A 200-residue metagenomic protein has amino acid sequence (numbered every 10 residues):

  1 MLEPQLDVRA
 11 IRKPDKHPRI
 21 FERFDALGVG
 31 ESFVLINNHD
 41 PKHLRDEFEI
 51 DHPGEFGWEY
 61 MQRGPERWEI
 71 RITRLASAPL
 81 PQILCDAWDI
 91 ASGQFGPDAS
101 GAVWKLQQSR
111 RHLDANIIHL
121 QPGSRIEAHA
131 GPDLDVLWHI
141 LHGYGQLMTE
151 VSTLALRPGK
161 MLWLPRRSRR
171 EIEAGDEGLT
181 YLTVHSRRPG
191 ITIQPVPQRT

Functional and structural regions predicted by a protein language model:
M1-I83: Positively charged, polar, low-complexity stretches
T73-N116, E127-A128, P195-T200: A short, N-terminal "cap"/entry segment at the start of jelly-roll beta-barrel domains of the cupin/DSBH fold
H119-Q121, A130-L147: Short, conserved beta-strand element in jelly-roll/cupin
V151-R166: Short acidic-glycine-tyrosine-enriched beta hairpin
E171-T200: Double-stranded beta-helix
